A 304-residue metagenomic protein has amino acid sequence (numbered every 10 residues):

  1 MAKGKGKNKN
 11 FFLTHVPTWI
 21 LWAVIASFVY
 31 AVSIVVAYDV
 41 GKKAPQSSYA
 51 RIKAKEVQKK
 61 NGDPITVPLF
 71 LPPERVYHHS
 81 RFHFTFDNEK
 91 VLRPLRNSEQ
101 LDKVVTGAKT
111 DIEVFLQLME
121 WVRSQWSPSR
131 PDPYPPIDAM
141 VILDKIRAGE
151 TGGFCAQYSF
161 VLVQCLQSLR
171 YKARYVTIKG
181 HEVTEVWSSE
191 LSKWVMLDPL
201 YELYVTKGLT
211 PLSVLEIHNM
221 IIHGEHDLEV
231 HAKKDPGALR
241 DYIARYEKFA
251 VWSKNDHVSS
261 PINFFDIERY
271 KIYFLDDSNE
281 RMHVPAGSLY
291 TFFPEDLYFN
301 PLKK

Functional and structural regions predicted by a protein language model:
A2-K3: N-terminal intrinsically disordered, acidic low-complexity segments at the extreme N-terminus
G6-F28: N-terminal Sec-pathway targeting helices
S27-A50: Membrane-interface motif at the C-terminal end of an N-terminal transmembrane signal
D39, V161-S168, Y204, G208 (+4 more regions): A structural boundary/capping signal
Q58-G149, P301-K303: Secondary-structure boundary elements
E89-R93, T106-V114, R147-Y158, V176 (+1 more regions): Extracytoplasmic/periplasmic, Sec-exported soluble proteins
F160-H226: Hydrophobic/aromatic-rich core segments of domains that either
I222-K304: Low-complexity, Gly/Ser/Thr/Pro-rich intrinsically disordered linker/tail segments
